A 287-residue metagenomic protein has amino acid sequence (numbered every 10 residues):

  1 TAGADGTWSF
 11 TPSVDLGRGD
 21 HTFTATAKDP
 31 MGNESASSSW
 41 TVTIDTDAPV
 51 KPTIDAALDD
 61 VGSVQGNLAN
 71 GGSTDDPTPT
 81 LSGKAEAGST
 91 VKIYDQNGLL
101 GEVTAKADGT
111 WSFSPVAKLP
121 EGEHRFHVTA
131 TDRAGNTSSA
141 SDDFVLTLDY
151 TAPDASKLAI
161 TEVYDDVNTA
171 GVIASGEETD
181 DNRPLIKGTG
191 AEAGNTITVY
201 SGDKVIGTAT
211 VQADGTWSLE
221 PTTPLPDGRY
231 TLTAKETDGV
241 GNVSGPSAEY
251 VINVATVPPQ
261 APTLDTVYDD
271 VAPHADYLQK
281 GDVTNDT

Functional and structural regions predicted by a protein language model:
T1-G3, L100-D108, G207-A213: Short, acidic Ser/Thr/Gly-rich low-complexity loop/linker segments typical of extracellular and cell-surface proteins
G6-P12, G109-F113, G215-L219: Short strand-edge motifs at loop-to-beta-strand transitions and within beta-strands of extracellular beta-rich domains
S13-D20, V116-E123, P221-R229: Surface-exposed, short loops/turns at beta-strand junctions within beta-sandwich domains
S38-G62, D132, D142-N168, D238 (+1 more regions): Flexible, low-complexity linkers/stalks enriched in Thr/Pro that connect modular domains
P77-L81, N182-I186, T287: Structural beta-strand segments of beta-rich domains
K84-S89, T189-N195: Short proline/glycine-enriched turn/loop motifs at strand-loop junctions of beta-rich domains
